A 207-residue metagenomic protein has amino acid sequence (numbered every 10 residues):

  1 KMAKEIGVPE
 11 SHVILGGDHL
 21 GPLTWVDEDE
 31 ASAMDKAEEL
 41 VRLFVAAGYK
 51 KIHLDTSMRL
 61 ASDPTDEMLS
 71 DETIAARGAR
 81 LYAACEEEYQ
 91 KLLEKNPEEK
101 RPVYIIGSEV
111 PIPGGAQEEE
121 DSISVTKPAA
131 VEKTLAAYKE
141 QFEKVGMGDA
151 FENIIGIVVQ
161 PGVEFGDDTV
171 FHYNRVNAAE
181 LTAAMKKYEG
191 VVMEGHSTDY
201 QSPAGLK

Functional and structural regions predicted by a protein language model:
K1-T56: Well-ordered mid-protein domain cores that form the structural environment of catalytic cofactors
L20-V26, R59-A61, P111-G115, E164: Conserved radical SAM core fold
M34-K50, T65-E99, V103-K207: Active-site capping/gating regions of soluble enzymes
